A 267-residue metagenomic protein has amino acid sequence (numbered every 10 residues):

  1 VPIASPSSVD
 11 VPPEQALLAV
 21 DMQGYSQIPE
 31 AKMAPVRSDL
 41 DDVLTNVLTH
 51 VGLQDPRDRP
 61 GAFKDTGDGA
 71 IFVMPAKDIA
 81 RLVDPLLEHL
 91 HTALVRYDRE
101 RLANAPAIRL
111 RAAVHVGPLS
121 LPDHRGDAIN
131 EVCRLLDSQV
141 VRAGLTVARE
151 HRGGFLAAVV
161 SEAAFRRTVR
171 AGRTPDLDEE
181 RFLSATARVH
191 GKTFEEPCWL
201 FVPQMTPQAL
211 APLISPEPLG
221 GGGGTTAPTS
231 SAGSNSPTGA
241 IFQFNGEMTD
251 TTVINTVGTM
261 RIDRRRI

Functional and structural regions predicted by a protein language model:
P2-R81: Catalytic NTP-binding/metal-coordinating core of nucleotidyl cyclase/transferase enzymes
S8-V9, A148-E150, H190-G191: A general structural signal for short secondary-structure junctions and capping/turn motifs
D10-P12, D65, A107, D127 (+2 more regions): A generic fold-level signal
L18-V20, F72, V114, L200-F201 (+2 more regions): Short beta-strand element of the conserved SAM-dependent methyltransferase core
V20-M22, G67-G69, G126, G239 (+1 more regions): Glycine-centered flexibility motif
K77-L183: Catalytic beta-strand-to-alpha-helix segment of the class III nucleotidyl cyclase homology domain
R152-I267: Intrinsically disordered, glycine/charged-rich C-terminal tails and inter-domain linkers that flank nucleotidyl cyclase
